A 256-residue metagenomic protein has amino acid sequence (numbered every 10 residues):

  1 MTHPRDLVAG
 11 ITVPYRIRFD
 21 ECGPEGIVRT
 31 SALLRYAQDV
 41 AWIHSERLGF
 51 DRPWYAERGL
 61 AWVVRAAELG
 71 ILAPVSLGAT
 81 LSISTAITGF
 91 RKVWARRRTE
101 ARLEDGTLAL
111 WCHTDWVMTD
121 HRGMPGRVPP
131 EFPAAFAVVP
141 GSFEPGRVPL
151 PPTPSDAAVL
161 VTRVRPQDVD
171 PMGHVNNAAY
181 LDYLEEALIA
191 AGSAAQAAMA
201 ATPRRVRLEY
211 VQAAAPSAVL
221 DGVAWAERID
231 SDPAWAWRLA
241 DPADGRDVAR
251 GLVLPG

Functional and structural regions predicted by a protein language model:
T2, L7-V13, G70-L150, Y210-V219 (+1 more regions): HotDog/MaoC-like acyl-thioester-processing domains
T2-V64, T119-R205: Hot-dog-fold acyl-thioester-processing enzymes
P166-R250: Acidic/His-leaning functional-site neighborhoods
